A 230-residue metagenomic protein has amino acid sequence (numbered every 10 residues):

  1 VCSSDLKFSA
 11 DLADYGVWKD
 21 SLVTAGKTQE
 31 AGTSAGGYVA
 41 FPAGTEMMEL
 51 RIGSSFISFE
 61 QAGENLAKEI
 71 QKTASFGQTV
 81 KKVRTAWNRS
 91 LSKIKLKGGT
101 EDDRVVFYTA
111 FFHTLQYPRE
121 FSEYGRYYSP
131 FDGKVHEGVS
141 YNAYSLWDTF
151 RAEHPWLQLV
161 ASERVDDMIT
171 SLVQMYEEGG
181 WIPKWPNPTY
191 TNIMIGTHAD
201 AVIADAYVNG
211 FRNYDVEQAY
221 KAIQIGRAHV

Functional and structural regions predicted by a protein language model:
V1-S3: Short, small-residue-biased leader/transition segments that mark boundaries at the very start of proteins
K19-L146: Function-dense linear segments that define catalytic or interfacial modules in macromolecule-processing proteins
Q61-G63, E120-R126, P155-Q158, D166-I169 (+1 more regions): Short, solvent-exposed loop/turn and secondary-structure capping segments
Q78, K82, A86, D102-T109 (+6 more regions): Extracytoplasmic/secreted proteins, especially bacterial periplasmic and envelope-associated proteins
I94-G98, L159, G210-Y214: Inter-helical turn/loop segments and adjacent helix faces that build the functional surface of alpha-helical bundle
D102-D103, V139-D148, A161, T191-A199: Secondary-structure capping and boundary motifs in well-ordered enzyme cores
T109-S122, N142-V165, A204-G210: Alpha-helical support elements that line or immediately flank enzyme active sites and cofactor-binding pockets
Y128, E163-N209, N213-V216, K221-R227: Helix-terminus loop motifs that line ligand-binding clefts
